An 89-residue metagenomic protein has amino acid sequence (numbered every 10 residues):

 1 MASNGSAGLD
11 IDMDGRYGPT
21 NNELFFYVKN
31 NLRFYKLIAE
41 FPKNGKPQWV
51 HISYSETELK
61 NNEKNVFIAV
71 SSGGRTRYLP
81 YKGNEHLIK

Functional and structural regions predicted by a protein language model:
A2-L9, G15-K89: Catalytic cores and adjacent binding grooves of peptidoglycan-active enzymes
